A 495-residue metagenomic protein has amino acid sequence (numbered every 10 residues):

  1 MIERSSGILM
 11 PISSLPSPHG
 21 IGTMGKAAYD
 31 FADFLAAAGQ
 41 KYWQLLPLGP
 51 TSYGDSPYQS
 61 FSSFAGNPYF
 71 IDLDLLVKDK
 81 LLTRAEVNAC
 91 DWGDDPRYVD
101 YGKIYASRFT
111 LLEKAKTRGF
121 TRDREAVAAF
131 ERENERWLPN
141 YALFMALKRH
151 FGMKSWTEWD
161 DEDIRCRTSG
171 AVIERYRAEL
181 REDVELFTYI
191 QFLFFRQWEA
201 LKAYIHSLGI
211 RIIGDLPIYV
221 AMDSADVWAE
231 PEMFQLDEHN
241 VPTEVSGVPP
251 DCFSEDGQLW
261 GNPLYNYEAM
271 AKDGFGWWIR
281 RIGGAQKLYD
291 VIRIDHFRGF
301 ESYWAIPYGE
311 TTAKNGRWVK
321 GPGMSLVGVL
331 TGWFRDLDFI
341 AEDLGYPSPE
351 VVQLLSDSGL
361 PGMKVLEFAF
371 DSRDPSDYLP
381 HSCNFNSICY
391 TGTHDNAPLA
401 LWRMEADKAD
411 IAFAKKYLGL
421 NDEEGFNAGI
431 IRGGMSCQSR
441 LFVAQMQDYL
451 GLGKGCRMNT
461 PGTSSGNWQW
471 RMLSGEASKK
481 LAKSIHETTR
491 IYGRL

Functional and structural regions predicted by a protein language model:
M1-G39: Mature N-terminal, pre-catalytic/accessory segment of carbohydrate-active enzymes
P11, S17, D55-Q191, F195 (+4 more regions): Alpha-amylase-like alpha-glycosidases and glucanotransferases acting on alpha-linked glucans and related
K26-D33, R196-Y204, W278-R280, F426-I430: Short alpha-helical segments and helix-capping/turn motifs at coil-helix boundaries
K26-T51, K287-Y289: Catalytic domains of carbohydrate-active enzymes, especially glycoside hydrolases
A36, W198-H206, T331, L355-S356: Surface-exposed amphipathic alpha-helices with a cationic face
L46, R211-I213, P217, V291 (+1 more regions): Outer-envelope exported proteins of Gram-negative bacteria
F187-V220: Conserved, well-ordered alpha-helix/loop/beta-strand core segments that scaffold catalytic motifs
G475-L495: Terminal-tail/helix-coil boundary detector
